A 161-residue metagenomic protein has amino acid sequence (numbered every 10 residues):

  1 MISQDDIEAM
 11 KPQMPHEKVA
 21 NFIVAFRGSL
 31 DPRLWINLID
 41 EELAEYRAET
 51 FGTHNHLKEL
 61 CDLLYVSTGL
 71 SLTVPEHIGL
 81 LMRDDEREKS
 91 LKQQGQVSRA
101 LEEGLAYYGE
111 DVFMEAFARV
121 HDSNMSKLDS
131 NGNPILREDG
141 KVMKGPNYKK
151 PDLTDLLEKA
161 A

Functional and structural regions predicted by a protein language model:
M1-A161: Flexible "arm" and connector segments at domain edges
